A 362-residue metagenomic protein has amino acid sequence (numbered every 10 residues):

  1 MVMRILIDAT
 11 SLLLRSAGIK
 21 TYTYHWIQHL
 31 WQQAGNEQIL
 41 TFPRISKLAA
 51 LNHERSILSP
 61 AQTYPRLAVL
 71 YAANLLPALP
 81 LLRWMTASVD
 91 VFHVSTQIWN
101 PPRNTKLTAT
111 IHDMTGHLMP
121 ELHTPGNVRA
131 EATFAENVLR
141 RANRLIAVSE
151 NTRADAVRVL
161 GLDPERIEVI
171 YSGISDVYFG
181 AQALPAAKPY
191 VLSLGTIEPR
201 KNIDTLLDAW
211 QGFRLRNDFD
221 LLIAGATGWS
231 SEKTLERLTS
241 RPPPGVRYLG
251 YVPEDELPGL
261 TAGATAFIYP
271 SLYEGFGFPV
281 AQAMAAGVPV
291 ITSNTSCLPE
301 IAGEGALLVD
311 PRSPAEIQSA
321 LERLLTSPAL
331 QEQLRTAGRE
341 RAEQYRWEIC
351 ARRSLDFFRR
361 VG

Functional and structural regions predicted by a protein language model:
M1-G362: Carbohydrate transferase catalytic cores enriched for Leloir-type hexosyltransferases
